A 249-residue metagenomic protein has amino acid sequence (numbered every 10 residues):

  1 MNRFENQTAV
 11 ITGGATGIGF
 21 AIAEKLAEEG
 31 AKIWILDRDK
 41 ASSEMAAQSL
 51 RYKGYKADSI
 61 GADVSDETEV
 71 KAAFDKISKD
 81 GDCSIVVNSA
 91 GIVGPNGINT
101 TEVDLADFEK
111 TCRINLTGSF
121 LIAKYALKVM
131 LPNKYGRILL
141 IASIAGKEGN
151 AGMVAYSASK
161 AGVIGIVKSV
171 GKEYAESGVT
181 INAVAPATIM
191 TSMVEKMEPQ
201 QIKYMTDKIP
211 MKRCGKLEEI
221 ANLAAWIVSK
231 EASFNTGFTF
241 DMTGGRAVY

Functional and structural regions predicted by a protein language model:
N2-W34: Canonical Rossmann dinucleotide-binding motif of NAD(H)/NADP(H)-dependent dehydrogenases/reductases, specifically
S84, T101-F120, Y135, L139 (+2 more regions): Catalytic Tyr-X3-Lys loop
N96-T100, D104-E109, V194, Q201 (+1 more regions): Substrate-binding pocket helix/loop in short-chain dehydrogenase/reductase
G97, E148, A225, T236-Y249: Short C-terminal tail/terminal secondary-structure segment of NAD(P)H-dependent dehydrogenase/reductase domains
A123, S159, V167: Active-site helix of classical SDR
K128, K172-E176: Alpha-helical segment proximal to the catalytic Tyr-Lys
S143: Residue(s) in the substrate-gating loop at a strand-loop-helix junction that position the organic substrate next
A175, T180, N235-G237: Short, small/polar-rich loop/turn modules that mediate ligand/substrate recognition or access, typified
